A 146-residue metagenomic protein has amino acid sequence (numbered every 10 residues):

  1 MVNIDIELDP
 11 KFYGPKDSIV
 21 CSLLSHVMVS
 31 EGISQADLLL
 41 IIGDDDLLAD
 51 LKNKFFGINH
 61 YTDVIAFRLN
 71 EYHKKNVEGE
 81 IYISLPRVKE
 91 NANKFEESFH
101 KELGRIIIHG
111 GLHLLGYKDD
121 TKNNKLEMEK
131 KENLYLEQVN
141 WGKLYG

Functional and structural regions predicted by a protein language model:
M1-G104, L115-G146: An acidic/histidine-cluster motif and surrounding catalytic segment that typifies divalent-metal-assisted enzyme active
L112: Conserved ATP-binding N-box helix of the HATPase_c
